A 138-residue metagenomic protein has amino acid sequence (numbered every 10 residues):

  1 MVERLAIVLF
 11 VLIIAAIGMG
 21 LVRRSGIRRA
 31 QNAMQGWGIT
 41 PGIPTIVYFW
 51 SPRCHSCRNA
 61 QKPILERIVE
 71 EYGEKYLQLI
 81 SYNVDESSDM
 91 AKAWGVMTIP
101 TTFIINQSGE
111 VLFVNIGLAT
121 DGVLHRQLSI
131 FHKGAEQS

Functional and structural regions predicted by a protein language model:
M1-Q31: N-terminal targeting signals for export/organelle localization
R28-P44: A short beta-strand-turn-helix
T40-C54: Short active-site neighborhood of thiol/selenol oxidoreductases, capturing the structured segment around
C54-R58, T102: The canonical Cys-X-X-Cys-His
R58-E71: Typically the conserved alpha-helix immediately C-terminal to a functionally engaged Cys/Sec in thioredoxin-like
G73-S88: Thiol-based oxidoreductase modules, predominantly thioredoxin-like and allied folds used for disulfide exchange
W94-F103: Structural micro-motif
I105-S138: Non-catalytic, surface beta->alpha helical segment in thiol-disulfide oxidoreductase systems
